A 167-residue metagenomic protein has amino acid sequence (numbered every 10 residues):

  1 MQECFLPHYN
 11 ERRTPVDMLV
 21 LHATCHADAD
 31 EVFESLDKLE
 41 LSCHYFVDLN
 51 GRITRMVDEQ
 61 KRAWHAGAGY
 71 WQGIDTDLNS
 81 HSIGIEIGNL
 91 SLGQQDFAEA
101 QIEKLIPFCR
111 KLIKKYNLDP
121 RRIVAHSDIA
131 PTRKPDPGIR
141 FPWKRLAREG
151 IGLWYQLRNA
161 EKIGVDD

Functional and structural regions predicted by a protein language model:
M1-R121: Active-site-adjacent loop/helix surface patches within enzyme catalytic domains that shape the substrate-binding cleft
G88-D167: Basic/polar, cationic surfaces and motifs that engage anionic cell-wall and phosphate/carboxylate ligands
